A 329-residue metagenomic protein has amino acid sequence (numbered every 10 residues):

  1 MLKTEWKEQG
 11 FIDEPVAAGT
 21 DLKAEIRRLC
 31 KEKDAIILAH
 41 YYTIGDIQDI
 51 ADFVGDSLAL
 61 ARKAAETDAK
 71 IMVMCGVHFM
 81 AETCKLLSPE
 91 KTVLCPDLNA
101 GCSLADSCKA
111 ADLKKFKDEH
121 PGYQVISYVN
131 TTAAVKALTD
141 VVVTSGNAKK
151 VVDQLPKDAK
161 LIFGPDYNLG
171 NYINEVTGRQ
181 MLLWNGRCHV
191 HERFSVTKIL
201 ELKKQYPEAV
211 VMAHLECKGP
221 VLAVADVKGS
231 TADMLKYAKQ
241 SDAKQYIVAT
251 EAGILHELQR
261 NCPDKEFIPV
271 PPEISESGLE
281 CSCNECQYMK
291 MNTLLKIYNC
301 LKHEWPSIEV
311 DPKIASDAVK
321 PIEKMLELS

Functional and structural regions predicted by a protein language model:
M1-V248, L255, R260-V270, I274-S329: Active-site loop-to-helix "anion-binding N-cap" substructures in soluble metabolic enzymes
